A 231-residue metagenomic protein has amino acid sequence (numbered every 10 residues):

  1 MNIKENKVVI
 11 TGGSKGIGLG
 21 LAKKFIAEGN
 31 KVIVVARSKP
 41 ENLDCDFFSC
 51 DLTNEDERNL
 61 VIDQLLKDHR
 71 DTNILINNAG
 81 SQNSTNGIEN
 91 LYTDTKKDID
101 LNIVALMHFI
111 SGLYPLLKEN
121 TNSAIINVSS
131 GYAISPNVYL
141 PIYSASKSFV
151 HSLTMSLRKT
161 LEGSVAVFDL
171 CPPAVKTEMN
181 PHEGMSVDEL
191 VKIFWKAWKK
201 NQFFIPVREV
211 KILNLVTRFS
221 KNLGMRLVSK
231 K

Functional and structural regions predicted by a protein language model:
S14-K15: Conserved glycine-rich cofactor-binding loop
D44-D56: Rossmann-fold cofactor-recognition segment
D63, Q82-K96, Y139-I142: Conserved mid-core segment of classical short-chain dehydrogenase/reductases
S130: Residue(s) in the substrate-gating loop at a strand-loop-helix junction that position the organic substrate next
S135, S156-A166: Active-site-adjacent segment of SDR/Rossmann-fold oxidoreductases
Y143, K147: Active-site YXXXK catalytic motif of short-chain dehydrogenase/reductase
D169, P181-R218: C-terminal helical subdomain
